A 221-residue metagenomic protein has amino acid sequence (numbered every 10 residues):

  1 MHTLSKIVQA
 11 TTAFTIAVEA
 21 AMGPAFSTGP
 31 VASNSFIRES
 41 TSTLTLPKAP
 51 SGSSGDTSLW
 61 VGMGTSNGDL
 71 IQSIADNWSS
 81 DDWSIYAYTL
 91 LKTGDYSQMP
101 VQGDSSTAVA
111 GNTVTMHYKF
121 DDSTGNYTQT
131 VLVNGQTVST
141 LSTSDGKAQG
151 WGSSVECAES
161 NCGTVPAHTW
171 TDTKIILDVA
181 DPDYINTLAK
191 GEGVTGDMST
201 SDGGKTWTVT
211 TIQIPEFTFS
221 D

Functional and structural regions predicted by a protein language model:
M1-A21: Fungal secretory targeting signals
A17-D221: Exposed, interaction-prone regions of secreted/extracellular proteins
